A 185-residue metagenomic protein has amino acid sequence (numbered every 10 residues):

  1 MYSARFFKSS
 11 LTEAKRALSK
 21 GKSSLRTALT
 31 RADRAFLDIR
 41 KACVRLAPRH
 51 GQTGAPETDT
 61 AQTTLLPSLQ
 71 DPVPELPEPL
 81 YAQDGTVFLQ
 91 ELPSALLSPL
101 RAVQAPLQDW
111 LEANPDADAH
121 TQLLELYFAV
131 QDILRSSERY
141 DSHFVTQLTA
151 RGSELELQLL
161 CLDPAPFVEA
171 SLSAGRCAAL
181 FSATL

Functional and structural regions predicted by a protein language model:
M1-L185: ASCE RecA-like P-loop NTPase motor cores that couple ATP hydrolysis to mechanical translocation on nucleic acids
